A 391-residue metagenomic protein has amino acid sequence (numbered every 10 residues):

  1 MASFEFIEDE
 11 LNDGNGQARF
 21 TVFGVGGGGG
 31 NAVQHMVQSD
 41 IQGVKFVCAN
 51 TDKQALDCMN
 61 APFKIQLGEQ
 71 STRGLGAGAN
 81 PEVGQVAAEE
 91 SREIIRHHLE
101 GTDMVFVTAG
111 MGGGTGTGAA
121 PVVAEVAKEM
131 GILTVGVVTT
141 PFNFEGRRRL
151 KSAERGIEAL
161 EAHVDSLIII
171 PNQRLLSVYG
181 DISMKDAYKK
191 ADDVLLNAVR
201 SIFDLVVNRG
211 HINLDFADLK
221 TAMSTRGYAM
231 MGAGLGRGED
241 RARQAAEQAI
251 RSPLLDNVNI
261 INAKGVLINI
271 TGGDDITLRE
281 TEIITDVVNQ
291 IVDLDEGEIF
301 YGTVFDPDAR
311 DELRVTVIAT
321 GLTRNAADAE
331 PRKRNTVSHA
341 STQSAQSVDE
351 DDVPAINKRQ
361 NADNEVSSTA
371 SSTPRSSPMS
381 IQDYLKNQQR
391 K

Functional and structural regions predicted by a protein language model:
M1-K391: Tubulin/FtsZ superfamily GTPase core signature
